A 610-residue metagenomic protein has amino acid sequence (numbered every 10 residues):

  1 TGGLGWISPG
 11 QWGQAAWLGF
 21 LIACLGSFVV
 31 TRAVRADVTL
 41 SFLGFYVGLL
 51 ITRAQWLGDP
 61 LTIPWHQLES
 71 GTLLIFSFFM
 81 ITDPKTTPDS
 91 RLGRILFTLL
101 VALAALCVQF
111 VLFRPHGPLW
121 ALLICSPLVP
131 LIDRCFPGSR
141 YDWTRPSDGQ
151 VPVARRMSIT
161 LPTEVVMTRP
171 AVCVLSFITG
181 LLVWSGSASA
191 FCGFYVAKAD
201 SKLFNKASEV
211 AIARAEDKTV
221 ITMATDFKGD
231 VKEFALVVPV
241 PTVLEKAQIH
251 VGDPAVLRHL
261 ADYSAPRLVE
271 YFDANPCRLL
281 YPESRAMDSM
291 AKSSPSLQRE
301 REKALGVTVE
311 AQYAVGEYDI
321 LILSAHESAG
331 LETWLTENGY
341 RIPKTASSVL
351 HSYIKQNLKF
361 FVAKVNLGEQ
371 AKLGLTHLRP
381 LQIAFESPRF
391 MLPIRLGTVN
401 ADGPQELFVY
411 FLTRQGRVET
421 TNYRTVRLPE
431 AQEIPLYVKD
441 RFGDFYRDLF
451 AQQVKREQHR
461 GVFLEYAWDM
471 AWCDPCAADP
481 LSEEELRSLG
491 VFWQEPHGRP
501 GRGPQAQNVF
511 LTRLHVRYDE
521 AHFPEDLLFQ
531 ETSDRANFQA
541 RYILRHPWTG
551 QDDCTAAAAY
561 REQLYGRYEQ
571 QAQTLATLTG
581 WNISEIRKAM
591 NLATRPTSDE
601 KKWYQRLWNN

Functional and structural regions predicted by a protein language model:
G2-D59: Internal active-site segments that recognize and position negatively charged phosphoryl groups and nucleotide moieties
G13-L18, D37-S41, I63-G71, R94 (+1 more regions): Loop-to-transmembrane alpha-helix initiation sites
A54-Q109: Glycine/small-residue-rich hydrophobic helix-like segments
P127-L131, C135-L161: Short, highly charged, low-complexity non-transmembrane loops/tails of multi-pass membrane proteins
V174-W184: Bacterial N-terminal signal peptides
G193-L203, I342-T574, L578, N582-K588 (+1 more regions): Accessory, solvent-exposed terminal regions and/or long lumenal/extracellular loops of proteins
A213-D273, L331-S352, N357: Surface-exposed, glycine/proline- and aromatic-rich loop segments on solvent-exposed faces across compartments
L244, Q248-V315, S324, H497: A cross-kingdom signal targeting lumenal/periplasmic-facing segments of multi-pass membrane and secretory-pathway
